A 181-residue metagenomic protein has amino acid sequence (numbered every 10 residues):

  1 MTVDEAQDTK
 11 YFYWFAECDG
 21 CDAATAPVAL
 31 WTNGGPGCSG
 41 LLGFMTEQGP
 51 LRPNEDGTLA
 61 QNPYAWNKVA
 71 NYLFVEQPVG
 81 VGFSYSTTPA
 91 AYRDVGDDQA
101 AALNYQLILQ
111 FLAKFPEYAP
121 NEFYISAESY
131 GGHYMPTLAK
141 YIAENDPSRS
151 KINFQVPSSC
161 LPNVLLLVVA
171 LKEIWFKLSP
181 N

Functional and structural regions predicted by a protein language model:
T2-V3, V168-N181: Intrinsically disordered, low-complexity regulatory segments that flank or lie outside the structured catalytic cores
V3-Q7, N104: Cys-based phosphatases of the PTP/DUSP/CDC25 superfamily and their flanking regulatory architecture
K10-A102, L109, I142, P147-S150 (+1 more regions): N-terminal cap/lid subdomain of alpha/beta-hydrolase-fold enzymes
S39, G82, N163-L171: A short beta-to-alpha transition loop/helix N-cap that caps and shapes the active-site region
Q77, Q155-L167, L178: Active-site nucleophile loop of the alpha/beta-hydrolase fold
L112, I125, G132-S148, P157: Short glycine-enriched nucleophile-adjacent loop and the immediately C-terminal alpha-helix near the catalytic center
P116-Y130: Alpha/beta-hydrolase fold nucleophile elbow
